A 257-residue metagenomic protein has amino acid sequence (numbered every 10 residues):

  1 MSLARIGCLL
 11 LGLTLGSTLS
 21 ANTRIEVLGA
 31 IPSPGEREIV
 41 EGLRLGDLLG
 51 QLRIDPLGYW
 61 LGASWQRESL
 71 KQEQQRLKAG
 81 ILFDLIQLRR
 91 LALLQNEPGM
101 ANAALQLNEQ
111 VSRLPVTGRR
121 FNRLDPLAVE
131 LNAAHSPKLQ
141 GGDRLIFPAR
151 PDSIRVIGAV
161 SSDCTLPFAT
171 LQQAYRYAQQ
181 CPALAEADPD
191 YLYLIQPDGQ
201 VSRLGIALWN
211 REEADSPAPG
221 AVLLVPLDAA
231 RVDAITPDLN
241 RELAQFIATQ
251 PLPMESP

Functional and structural regions predicted by a protein language model:
S2, S20-P257: Ser/Thr/Pro/Gly-biased, low-complexity, turn-/loop-rich segments that often occur immediately after N-terminal
G7-G16: Bacterial N-terminal signal peptides
